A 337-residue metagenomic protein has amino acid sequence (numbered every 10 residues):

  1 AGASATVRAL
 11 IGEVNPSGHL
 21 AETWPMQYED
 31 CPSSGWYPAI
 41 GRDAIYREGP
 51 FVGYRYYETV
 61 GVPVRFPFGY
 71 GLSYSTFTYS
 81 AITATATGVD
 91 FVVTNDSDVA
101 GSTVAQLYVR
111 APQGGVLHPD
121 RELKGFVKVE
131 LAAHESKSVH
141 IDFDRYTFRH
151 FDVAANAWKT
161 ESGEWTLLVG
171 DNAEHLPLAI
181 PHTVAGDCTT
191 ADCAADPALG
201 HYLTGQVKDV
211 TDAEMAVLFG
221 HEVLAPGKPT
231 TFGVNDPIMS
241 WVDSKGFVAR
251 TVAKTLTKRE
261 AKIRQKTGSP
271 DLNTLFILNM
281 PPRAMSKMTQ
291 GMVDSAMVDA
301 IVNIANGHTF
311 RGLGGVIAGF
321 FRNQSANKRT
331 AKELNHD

Functional and structural regions predicted by a protein language model:
A1-S102, Y108, S162, T166-G170: Secreted, periplasmic, or luminal enzymes acting at the cell surface/secretory milieu
E13, S17, Q27, C31 (+9 more regions): Short secondary-structure junctions and interdomain/linker hinges
A21, F51, R55, G200 (+7 more regions): Generic detector of well-ordered alpha-helical segments enriched in charged/polar residues, highlighting helical
A21, R55-Y57, S80, Y108 (+6 more regions): Residues in well-ordered beta-strands of folded domains
G61, L72-G220, M239: Intrinsically disordered, low-complexity Ser/Thr/Gly-rich stretches
F68, T87, A155, H201 (+6 more regions): Polar/charged alpha-helical tracts
Q206-R283: Conserved, compact domain cores that house catalytic/ligand-binding motifs in diverse enzymes and effector modules
T267-D337: C-terminal non-catalytic accessory extensions
